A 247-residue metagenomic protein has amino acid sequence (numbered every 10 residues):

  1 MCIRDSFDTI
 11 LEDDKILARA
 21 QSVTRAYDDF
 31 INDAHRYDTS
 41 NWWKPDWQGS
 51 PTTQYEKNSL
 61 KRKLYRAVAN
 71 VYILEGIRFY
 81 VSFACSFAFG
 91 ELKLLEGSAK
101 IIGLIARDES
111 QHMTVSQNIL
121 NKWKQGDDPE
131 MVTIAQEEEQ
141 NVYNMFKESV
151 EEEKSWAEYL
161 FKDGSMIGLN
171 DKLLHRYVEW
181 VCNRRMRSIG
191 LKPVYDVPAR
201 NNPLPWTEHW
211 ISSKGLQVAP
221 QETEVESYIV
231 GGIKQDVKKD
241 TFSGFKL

Functional and structural regions predicted by a protein language model:
R4-L247: Non-heme di-metal
